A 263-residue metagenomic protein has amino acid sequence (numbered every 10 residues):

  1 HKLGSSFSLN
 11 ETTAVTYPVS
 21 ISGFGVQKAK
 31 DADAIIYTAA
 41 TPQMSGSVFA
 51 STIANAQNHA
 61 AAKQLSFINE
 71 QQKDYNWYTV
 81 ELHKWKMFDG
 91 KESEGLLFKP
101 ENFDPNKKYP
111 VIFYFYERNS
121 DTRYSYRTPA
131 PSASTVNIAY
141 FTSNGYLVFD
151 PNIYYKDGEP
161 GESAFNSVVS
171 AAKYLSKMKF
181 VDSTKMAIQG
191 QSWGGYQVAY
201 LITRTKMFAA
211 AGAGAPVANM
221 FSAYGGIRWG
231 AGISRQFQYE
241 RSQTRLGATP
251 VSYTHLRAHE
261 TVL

Functional and structural regions predicted by a protein language model:
G4-D104, P131, V136: Non-catalytic accessory segments flanking enzyme active sites
A39, T52, N69, Y116 (+2 more regions): Residues that line or immediately flank small-molecule/substrate-binding pockets and catalytic motifs
S45, N106-K108, S183: Short secondary-structure junction motifs
V48, W85, G95, F113 (+3 more regions): Conserved hydrophobic/aromatic pocket- or pore-lining residues that grip, position, or stack substrates in active sites
K107-E117: Short beta-strand element of the alpha/beta-hydrolase
N119-D121, V148: Serine-hydrolase catalytic-loop signature spanning alpha/beta hydrolases and amidase-signature enzymes
D121, S125-T128: Short, conserved, GDST-rich strand-edge loop motifs in beta-rich repeat architectures
T128-L263: Active-site-proximal cap/loop segments of hydrolase catalytic domains
